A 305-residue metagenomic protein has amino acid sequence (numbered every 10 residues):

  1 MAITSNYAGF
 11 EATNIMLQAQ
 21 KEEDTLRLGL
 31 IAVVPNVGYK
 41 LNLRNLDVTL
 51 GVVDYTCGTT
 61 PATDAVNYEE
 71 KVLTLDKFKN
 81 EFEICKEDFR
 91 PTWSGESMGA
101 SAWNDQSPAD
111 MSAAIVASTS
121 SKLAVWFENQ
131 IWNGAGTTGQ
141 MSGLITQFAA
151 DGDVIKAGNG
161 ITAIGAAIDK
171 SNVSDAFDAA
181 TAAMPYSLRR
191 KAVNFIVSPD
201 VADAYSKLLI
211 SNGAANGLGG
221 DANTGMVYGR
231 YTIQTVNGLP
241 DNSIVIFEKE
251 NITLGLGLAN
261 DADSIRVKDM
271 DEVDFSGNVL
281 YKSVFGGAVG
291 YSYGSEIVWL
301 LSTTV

Functional and structural regions predicted by a protein language model:
A2-V52, W103-Q106, T146-S171, D203-V305: Sequence/fold signature of self-assembling virion shell proteins
I15-G95, V125: Acidic/polar, low-complexity extended loops/arms that serve as protein-protein interfaces in large oligomeric shells
T74, S187-R189, F275: Solvent-exposed loop and beta-edge segments used for protein-protein assembly and interaction
G95-A182, L300-V305: Alpha-helical scaffold segments that mediate packing/assembly in large oligomeric complexes
A124, E128, P199, L239: Internal mixed-charge
I131-G136, R190-S198, L218-D221: Short coil/turn segments at secondary-structure boundaries
D175-N212: Ordered core of a single globular domain
